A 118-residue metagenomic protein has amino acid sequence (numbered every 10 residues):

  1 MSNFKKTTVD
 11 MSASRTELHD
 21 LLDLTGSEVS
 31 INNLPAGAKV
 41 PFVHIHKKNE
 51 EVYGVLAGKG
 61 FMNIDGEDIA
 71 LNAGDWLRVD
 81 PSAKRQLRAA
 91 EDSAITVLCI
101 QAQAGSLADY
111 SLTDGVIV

Functional and structural regions predicted by a protein language model:
M1-S27, A36, A108-V118: A short, N-terminal "cap"/entry segment at the start of jelly-roll beta-barrel domains of the cupin/DSBH fold
R15, S30-K47: Conserved short histidine dyad/triad with adjacent acidic residue
D20-L21, P41-H46, R88-A90, D109-Y110: Short histidine-centered beta-strand/loop micro-motifs that create catalytic or ligand/metal-coordination sites
K39-V40, F61, L77, P81-L87: Histidine-centered metal-chelating micro-motifs
K48-E50, G54-G60, D65: Glycine- and acidic-residue-biased ligand/ion/polar-headgroup-sensing regions
G66-S82: Short acidic-glycine-tyrosine-enriched beta hairpin
P81-L107: Ligand-binding loop in jelly-roll beta-barrel domains
